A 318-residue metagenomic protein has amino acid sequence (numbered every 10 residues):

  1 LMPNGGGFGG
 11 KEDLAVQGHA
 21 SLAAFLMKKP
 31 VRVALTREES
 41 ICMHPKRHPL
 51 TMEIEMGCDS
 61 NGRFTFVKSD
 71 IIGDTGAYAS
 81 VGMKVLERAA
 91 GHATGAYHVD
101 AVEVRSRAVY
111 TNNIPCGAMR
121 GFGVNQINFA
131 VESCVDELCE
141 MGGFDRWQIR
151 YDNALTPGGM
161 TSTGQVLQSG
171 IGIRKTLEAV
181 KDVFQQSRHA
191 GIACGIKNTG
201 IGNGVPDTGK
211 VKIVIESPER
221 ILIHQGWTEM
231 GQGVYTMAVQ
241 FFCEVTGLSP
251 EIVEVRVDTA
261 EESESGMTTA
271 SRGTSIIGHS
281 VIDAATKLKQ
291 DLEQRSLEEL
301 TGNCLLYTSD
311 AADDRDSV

Functional and structural regions predicted by a protein language model:
L1-S309: Structural alpha/beta core scaffold segments of enzyme domains
Y307-V318: Single conserved hydrophobic/aromatic residue that forms the stacking wall/gate of nucleotide- or nucleobase-binding
